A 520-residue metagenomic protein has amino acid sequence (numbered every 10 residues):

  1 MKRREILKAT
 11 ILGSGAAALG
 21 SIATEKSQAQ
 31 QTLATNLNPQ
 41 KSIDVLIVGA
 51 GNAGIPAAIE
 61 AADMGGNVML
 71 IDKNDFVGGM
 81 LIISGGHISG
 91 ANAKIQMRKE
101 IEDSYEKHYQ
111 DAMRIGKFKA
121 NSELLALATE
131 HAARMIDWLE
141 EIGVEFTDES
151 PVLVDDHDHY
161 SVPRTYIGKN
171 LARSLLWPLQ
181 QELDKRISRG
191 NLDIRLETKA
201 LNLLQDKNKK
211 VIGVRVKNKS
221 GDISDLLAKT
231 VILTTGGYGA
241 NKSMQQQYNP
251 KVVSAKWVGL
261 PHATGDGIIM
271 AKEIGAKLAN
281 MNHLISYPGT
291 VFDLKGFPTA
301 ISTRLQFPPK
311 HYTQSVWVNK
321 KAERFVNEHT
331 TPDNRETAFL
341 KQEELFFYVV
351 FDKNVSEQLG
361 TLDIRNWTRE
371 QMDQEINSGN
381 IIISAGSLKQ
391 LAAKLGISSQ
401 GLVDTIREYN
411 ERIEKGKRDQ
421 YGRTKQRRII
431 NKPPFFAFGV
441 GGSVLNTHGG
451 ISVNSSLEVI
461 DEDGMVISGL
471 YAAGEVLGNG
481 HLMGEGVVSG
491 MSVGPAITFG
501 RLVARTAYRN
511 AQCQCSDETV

Functional and structural regions predicted by a protein language model:
M1-S14: N-terminal secretory signal peptides and thylakoid transit peptides that target proteins across membranes
P39-G51: Beta1/beta-strand and adjacent pyrophosphate-binding region of the FAD-binding site in flavoprotein oxidoreductases
K41-I43, G221-T230: Core beta-strand elements of the Rossmann-like FAD/NAD(P) dinucleotide-binding domain in flavoenzyme oxidoreductases
M64-L81: Glycine-rich FAD pyrophosphate-binding loop
E130-D222, K242-S243, V291-D293, I413-K432: Conserved redox-cofactor binding core of oxidoreductases
L226-L294, V493, L502: Glycine-rich loop(s) and the adjacent beta-strand/alpha-helix scaffold that form part
I268-M270, I274-K394: An anion/pyrophosphate-binding glycine-rich loop and adjacent beta-alpha core in soluble alpha-beta enzymes
G401-G484: A glycine-rich dinucleotide-binding beta-alpha-beta segment and adjacent secondary-structure elements that constitute
